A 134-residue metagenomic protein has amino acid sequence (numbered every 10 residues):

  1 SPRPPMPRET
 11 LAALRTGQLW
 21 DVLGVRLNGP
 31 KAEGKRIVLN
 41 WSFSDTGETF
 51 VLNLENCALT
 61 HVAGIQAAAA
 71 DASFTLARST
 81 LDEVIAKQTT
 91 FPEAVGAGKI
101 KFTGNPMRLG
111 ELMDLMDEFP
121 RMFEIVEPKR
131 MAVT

Functional and structural regions predicted by a protein language model:
S1-M6, I65-T134: C-terminal interaction segments
S1-T60, L109-T134: Acidic, aliphatic-rich amphipathic alpha-helical segments
